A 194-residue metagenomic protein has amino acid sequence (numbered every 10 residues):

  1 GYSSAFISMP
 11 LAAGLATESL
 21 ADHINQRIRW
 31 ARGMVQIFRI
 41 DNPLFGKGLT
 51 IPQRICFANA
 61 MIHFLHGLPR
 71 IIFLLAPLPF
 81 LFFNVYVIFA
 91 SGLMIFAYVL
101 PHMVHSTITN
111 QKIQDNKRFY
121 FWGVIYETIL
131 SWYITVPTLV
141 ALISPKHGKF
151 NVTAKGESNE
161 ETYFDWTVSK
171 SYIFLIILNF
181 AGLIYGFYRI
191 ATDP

Functional and structural regions predicted by a protein language model:
G1-I62, L100-N151: Catalytic donor/gating beta->alpha subdomain of glycosyltransferases that bind UDP-sugars
P43-Q53, L78-V85, G156: Hydrophobic, membrane-facing alpha-helical anchors
H63-K149, F164-P194: Membrane-embedded multi-pass helical conduit in multi-pass membrane proteins, especially envelope-biosynthetic
H147-E161: Terminal cytosolic tails of multi-pass membrane transporters, especially the segment immediately following the final
